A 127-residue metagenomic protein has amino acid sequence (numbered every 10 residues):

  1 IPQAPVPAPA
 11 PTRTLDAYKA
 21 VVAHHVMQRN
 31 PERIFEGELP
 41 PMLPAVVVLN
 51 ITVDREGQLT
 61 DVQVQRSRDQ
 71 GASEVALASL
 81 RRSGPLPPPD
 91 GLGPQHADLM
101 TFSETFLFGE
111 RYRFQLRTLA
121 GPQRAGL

Functional and structural regions predicted by a protein language model:
I1-P9, H24-E32, D54, Q58-Q65 (+2 more regions): Conserved "boundary/linchpin" sites in short secondary-structure elements
A10, T14, R68: Conserved acidic
E36-P40, L92-Q95: Short, solvent-exposed loop/turn elements at beta->coil junctions and helix N-caps that rim active or binding pockets
P41-V48: Short, small/polar residue-rich loop motifs at catalytic or cofactor-binding pockets
R66-A72: A short acidic/small-residue loop/turn micro-motif
